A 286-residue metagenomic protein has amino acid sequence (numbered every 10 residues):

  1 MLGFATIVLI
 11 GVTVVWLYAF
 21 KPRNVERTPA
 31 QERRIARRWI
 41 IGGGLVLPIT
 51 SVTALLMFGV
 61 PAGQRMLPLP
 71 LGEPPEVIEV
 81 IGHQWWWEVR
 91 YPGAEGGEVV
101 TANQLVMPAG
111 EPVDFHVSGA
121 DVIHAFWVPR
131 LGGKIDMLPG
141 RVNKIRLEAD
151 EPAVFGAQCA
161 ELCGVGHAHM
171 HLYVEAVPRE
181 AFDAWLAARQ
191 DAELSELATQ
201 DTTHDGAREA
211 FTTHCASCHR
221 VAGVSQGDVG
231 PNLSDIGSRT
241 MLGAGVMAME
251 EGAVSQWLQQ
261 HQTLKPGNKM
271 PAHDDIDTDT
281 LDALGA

Functional and structural regions predicted by a protein language model:
M1, F20-A216, V221-D228, G245-Q259 (+2 more regions): Non-transmembrane, membrane-proximal soluble domains of secreted or membrane proteins
I7-R23: Alpha-helical transmembrane segments
L233-D235, R239-A248: Conserved P-loop NTPase catalytic core
